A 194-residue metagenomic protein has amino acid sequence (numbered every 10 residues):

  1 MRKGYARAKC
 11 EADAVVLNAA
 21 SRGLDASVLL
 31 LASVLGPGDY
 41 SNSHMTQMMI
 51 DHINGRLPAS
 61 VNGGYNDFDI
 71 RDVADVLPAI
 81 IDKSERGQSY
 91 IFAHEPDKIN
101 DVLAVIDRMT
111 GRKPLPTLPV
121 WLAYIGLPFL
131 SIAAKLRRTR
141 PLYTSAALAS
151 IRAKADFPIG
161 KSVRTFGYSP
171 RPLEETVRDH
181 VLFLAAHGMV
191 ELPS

Functional and structural regions predicted by a protein language model:
M1-V28: Active-site Tyr-X1-5-Lys
R7, F68-R71, D97, R171: Residue-level signal for the nucleotide or nucleotide-sugar donor/cofactor binding architecture
E11, H44, V61-I81, G87-Q88: Substrate-positioning beta->alpha
R22-V28, A32-N66: NAD(P)-dependent short-chain dehydrogenase/reductase
V28, D67, P96, D156: Short aromatic/basic micro-patch
P58-D67, S131-A155: Low-complexity, charge- and small-residue-enriched intrinsically disordered regions
V76-L142, I159, P172-S194: Mid/C-terminal beta-alpha module of Rossmann-like enzyme folds, strongest in SDR-family dehydrogenases/epimerases
